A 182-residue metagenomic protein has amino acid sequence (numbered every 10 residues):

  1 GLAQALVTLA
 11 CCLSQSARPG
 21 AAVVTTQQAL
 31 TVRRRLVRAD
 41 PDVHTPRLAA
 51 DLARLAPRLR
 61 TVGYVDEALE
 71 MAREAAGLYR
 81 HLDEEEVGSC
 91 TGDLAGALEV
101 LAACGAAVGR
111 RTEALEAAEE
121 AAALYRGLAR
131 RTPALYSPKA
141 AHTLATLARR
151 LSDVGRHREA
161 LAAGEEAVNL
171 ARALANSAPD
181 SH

Functional and structural regions predicted by a protein language model:
G1, R33-T45, Y79-T91, R126-S137 (+1 more regions): Flexible helix-coil transition and linker loops at the boundaries of alpha-helical arrays
G1-Q4, V43, R47-A50, S89-G96 (+4 more regions): Residue register of alpha-helical TPR repeats
P138, A145, R149-R150, E165-L174: Alpha-helical solenoid repeat scaffolds used for protein-protein interaction
